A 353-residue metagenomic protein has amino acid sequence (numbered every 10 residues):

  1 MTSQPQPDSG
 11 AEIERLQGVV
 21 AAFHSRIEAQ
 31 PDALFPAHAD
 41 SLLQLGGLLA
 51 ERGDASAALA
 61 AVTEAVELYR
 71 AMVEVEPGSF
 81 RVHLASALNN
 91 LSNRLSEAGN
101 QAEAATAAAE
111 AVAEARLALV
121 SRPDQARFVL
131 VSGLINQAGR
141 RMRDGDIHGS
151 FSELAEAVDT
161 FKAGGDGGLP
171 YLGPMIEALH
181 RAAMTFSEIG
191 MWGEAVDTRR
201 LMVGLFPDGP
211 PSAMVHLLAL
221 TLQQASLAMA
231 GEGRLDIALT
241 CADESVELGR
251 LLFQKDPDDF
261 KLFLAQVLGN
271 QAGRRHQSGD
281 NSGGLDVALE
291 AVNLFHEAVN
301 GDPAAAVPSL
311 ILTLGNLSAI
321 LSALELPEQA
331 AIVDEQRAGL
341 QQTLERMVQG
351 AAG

Functional and structural regions predicted by a protein language model:
Q4-L45: N-terminal segments that cap or nucleate solenoid repeat domains
F23-F35, Y69-R81, R116-R127, F161-G173 (+4 more regions): Flexible helix-coil transition and linker loops at the boundaries of alpha-helical arrays
P36-E51, V82-E97, F128-R143, G173-E188 (+3 more regions): Conserved alpha-helical positions within TPR/SEL1-like repeat arrays
L262-Q329: Ankyrin-repeat and related helical/solenoid repeat scaffolds used for protein-protein interactions
L289-N293, E328-E345: TPR/TPR-like (Sel1-like) alpha-helical repeat modules
